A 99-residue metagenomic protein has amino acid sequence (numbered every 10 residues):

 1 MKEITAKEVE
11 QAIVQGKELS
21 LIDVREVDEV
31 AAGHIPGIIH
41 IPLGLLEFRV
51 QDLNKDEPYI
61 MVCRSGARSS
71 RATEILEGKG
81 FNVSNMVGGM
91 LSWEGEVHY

Functional and structural regions predicted by a protein language model:
M1-L19, V27-P58, A67-Y99: Rhodanese-like catalytic fold shared by cysteine-dependent sulfurtransferases and DSP/PTP-type phosphatases
V62: Short, surface-exposed ligand- or partner-binding patches at beta-edge/loop junctions that are enriched in aromatics
